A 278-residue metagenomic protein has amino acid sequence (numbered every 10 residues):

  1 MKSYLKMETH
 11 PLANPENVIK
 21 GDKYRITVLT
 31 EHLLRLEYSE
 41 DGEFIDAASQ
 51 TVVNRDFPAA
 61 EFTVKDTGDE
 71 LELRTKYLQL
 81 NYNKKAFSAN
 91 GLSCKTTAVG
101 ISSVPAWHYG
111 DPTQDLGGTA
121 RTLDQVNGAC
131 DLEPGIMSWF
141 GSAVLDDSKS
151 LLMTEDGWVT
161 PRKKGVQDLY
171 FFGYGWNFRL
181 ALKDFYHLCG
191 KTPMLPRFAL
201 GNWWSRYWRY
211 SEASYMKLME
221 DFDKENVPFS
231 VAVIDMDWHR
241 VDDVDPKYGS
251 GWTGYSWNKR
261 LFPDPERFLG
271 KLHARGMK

Functional and structural regions predicted by a protein language model:
K2-A13: Short, Gly/Pro- and small/polar-rich lid/capping loops
Y4, L29-G68: A low-complexity, Ser/Thr/Gly/Pro-enriched, surface-exposed linker/loop concept that marks segments flanking
R35-L36, E43-F44, A143-V144, L151-T154 (+3 more regions): Flexible loop/turn segments at secondary-structure boundaries
T51-L71, D111-L123, S250-F268: Aromatic/His-enriched, Gly/Pro-containing loop or helix-boundary segments that lie immediately adjacent to catalytic
K65-A199, R206-Y207, M219-K224: Catalytic and substrate-binding clefts that recognize carbohydrates or anionic sugar/phosphate headgroups
P193-K278: Aromatic-lined carbohydrate-binding/catalytic grooves of carbohydrate-active enzymes
